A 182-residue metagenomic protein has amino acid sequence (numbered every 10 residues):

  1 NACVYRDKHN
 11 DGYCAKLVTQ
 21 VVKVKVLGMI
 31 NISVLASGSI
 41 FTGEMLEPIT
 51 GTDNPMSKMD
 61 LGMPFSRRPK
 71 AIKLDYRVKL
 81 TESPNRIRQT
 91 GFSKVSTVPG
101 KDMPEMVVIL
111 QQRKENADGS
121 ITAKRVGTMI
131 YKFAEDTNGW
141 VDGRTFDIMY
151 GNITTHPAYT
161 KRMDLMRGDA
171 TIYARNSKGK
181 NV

Functional and structural regions predicted by a protein language model:
N1-K73, R88-G91, P99-V182: Aromatic (Trp/Tyr/Phe) and Gly/Pro-enriched flexible surface segments
E82, K94-S96: Extended catalytic cores and adjacent scaffolds of nucleotide/polyanion-binding enzymes
